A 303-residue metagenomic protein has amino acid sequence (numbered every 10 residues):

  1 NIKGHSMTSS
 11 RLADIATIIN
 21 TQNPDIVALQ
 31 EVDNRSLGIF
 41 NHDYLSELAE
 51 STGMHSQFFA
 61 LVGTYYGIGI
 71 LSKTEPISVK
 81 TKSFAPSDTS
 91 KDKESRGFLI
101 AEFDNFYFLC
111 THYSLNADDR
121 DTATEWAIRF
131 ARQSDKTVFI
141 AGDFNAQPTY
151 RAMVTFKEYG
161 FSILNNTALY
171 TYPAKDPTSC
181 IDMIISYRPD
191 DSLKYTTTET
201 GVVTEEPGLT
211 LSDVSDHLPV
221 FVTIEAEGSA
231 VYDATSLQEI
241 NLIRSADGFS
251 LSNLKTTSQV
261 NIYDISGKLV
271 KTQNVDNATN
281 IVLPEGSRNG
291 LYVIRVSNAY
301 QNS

Functional and structural regions predicted by a protein language model:
N1-E50, T64-Y65, E125, D216 (+1 more regions): N-terminal, active-site-proximal structural segment of metallo-dependent hydrolase catalytic domains
K3, V32-D33, I77, H112-S114 (+2 more regions): Catalytic metal-binding/acid-base residues of hydrolase active sites
D14-I18, E47, T122-F130, R151 (+2 more regions): Alpha-helical elements of Rossmann-like donor-binding domains used by nucleotide-donor carbohydrate transfer enzymes
D25-Q30, S56-A60, I68-I70, I100-E102 (+6 more regions): Structural recognition of the beta-strand scaffold that forms the well-ordered cores of secreted hydrolase catalytic
V32-F106, T196-V203: Structured beta-strand-rich core segments of catalytic domains in phosphoester-bond hydrolases
A117, A131-F139, N145-G228: Metal-dependent phosphoester-hydrolase catalytic domains
Y232-S303: C-terminal outer-membrane/trafficking sorting elements
